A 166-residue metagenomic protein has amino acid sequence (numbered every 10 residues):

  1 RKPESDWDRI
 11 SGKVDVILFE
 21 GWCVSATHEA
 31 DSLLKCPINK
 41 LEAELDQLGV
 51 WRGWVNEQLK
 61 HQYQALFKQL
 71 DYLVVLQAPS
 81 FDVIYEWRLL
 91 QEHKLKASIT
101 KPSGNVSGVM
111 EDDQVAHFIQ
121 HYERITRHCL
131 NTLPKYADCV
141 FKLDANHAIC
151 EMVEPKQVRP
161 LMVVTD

Functional and structural regions predicted by a protein language model:
R1-T27: Phosphate-binding/switch loop-helix module in NTP-utilizing enzymes
C23-D166: Conserved NTP phosphate-binding and transfer environment spanning the P-loop NTPase/kinase superfamily
